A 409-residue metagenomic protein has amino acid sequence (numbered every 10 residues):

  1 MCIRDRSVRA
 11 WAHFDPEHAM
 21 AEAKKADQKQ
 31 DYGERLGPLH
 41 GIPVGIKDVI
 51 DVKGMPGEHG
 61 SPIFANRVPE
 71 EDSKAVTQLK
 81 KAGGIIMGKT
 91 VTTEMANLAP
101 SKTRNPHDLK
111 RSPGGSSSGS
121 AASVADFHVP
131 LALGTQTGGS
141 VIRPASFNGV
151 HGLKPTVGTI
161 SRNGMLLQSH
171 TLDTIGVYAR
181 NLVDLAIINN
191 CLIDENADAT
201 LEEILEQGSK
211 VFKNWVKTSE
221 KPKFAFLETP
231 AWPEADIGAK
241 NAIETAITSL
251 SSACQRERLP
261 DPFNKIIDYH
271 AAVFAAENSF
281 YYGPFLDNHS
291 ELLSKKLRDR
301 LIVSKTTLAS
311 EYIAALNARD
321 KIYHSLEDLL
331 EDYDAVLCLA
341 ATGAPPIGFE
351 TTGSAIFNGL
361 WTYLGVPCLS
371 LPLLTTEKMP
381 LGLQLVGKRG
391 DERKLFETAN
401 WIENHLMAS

Functional and structural regions predicted by a protein language model:
R4-G138: Gly/Ser-rich catalytic/binding loops embedded in alpha/beta enzyme cores
S7, D126-L131, T137-P230, E244-S249 (+2 more regions): Structural helix-boundary/capping segments
R9-H13, T200-G208, P222-P230, R258-A271 (+1 more regions): Flexible, acidic loop-helix segments that line cofactor/substrate-binding pockets
K24, I237-P260, G283-N288, Y312-Y333: Acyltransferase
L39-H59, K221-K223, Y269-Y323, E327 (+1 more regions): Short helix-loop capping/hinge segments that flank enzyme active sites or metal/cofactor-binding pockets
G41, K47, K81, I85-M87 (+3 more regions): Glycine-rich, small-residue loops and helix-cap segments that act as flexible hinges at active-site edges
G57-N66, D236-I237, P345-T352: Glycine/threonine-rich flexible loop motifs
F64-R67, D173-R180, I302-T307, L385: Short, well-ordered beta-strand elements within core beta-sheets of diverse protein domains
